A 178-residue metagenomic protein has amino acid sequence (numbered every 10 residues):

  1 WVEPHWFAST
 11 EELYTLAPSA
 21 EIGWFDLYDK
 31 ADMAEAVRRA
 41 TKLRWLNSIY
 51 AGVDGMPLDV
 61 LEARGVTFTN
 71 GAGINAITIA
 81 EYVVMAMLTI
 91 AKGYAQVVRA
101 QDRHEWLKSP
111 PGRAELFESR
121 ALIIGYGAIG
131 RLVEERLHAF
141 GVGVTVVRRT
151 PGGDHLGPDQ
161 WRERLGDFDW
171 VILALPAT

Functional and structural regions predicted by a protein language model:
W1-T67, R164-D169, L173: An N-terminal-biased, well-structured beta-alpha scaffold segment characteristic of Rossmann-like dinucleotide-binding
V2-S9, F25-D29, A100-S109, P151-P158: Short gly/ser/thr-rich secondary-structure transition/capping motifs
L16, G55-D59, T78-Y82, D154-G157: Short, charged, surface-exposed secondary-structure boundary motifs
E21, V84-M87, D159-W161: Short low-complexity, flexible loop/linker segments enriched in glycine and/or proline with clustered acidic
I49-V53, A72-A76, T150-G152: Short, acidic/turn-prone active-site loops that include or flank metal/cofactor- and phosphate-binding residues
V60, Y82, A86, L132-R136: Rossmann-fold NAD(P)-dependent oxidoreductase module
V66, G71-R120: Phosphate-binding beta-alpha-beta segment of Rossmann-like dinucleotide-binding domains, i.e., the NAD(P)
S109-T178: Rossmann-like dinucleotide/phosphate-binding beta-alpha-beta segment
